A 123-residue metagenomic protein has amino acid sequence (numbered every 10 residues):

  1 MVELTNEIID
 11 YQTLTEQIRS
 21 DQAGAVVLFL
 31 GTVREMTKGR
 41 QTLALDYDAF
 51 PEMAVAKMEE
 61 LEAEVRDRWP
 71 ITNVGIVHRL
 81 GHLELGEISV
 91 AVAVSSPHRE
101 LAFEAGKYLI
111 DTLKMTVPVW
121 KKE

Functional and structural regions predicted by a protein language model:
M1-V90, S95-E123: N-terminal, polar/charged subdomain of small-to-medium soluble alpha/beta proteins
